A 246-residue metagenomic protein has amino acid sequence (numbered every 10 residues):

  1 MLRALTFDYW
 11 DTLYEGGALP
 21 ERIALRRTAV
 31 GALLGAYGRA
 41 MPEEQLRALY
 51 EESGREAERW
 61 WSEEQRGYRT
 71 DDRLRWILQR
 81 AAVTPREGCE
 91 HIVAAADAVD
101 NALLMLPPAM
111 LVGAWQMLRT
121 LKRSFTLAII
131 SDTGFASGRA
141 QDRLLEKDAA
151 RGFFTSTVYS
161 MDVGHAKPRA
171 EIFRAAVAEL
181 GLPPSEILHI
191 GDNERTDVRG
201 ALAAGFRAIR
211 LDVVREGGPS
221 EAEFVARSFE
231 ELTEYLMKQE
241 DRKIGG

Functional and structural regions predicted by a protein language model:
M1-L49: Active-site neighborhood of HAD-like aspartate-dependent phosphohydrolases
M1-L5, E15-G17, A40-E44, W115 (+2 more regions): Asp-based, Mg2+/Mn2+-dependent phosphohydrolase catalytic module
G17-L25, E63-R66, S137-R139: Short, flexible/disordered intra-domain loops and linkers
V30-G31, L74, Q141, F173: Generic structural marker for isolated residues within well-ordered, non-membrane alpha-helices of soluble domains
A40, E44, A48-A98: A metal-dependent, Asp-based hydrolase signature
G54-Y68, A98-V112, A166-I172, R207: Short amphipathic alpha-helical segments at helix boundaries and their inter-helical linkers
Q65-D72, G88-H91, D100-A128: Short, acidic loop-to-helix structural element flanking the phosphoryl-transfer center in phosphate-processing enzymes
